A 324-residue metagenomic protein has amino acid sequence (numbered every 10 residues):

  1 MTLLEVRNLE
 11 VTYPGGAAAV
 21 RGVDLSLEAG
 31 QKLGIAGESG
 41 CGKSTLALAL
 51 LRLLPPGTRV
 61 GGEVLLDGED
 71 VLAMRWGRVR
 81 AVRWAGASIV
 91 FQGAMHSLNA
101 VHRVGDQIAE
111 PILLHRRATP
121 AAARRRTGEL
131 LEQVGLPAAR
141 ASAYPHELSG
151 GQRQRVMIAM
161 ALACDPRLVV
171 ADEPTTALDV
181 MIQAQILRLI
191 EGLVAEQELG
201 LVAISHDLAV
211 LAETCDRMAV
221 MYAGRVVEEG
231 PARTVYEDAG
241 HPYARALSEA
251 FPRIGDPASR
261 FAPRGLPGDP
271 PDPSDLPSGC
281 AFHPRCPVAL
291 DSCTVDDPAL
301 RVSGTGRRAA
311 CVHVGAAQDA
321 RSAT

Functional and structural regions predicted by a protein language model:
M1-D238, E249, A309, G315-T324: ABC transporter nucleotide-binding domains
P231-T324: Charged, flexible cofactor/metal-binding loops and thiol motifs
